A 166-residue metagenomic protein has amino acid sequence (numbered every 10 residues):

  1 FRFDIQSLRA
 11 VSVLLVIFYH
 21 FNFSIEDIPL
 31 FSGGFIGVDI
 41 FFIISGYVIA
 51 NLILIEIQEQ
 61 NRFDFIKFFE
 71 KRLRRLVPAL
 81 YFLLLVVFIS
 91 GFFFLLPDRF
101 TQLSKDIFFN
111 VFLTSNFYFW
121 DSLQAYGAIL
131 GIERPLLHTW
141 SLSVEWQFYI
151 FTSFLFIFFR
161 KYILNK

Functional and structural regions predicted by a protein language model:
F1-K166: Membrane-interface helix/loop caps of multi-pass membrane proteins
